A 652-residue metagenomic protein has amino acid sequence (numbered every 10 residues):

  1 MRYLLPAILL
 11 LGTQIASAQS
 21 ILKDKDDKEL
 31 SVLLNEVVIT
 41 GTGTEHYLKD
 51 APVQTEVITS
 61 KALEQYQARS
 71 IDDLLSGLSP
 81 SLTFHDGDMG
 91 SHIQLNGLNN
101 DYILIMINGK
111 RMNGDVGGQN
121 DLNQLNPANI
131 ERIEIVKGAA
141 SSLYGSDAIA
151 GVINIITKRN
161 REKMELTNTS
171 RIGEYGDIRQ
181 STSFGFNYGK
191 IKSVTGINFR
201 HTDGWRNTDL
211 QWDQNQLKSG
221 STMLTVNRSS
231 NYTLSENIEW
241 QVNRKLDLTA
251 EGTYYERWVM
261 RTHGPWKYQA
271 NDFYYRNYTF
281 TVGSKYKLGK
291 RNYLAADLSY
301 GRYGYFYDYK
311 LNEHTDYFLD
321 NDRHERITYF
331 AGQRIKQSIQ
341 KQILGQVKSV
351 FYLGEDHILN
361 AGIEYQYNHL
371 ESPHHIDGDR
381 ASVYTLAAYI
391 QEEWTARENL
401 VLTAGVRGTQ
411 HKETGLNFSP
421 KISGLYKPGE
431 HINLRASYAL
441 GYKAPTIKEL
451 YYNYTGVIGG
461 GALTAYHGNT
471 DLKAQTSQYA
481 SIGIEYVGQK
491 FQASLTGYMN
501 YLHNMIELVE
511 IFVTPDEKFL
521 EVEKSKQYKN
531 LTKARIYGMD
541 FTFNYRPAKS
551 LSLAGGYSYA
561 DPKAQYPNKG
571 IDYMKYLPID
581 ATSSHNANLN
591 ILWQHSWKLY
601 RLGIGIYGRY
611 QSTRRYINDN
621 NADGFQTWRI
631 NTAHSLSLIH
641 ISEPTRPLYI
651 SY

Functional and structural regions predicted by a protein language model:
L33-A62, H92: N-terminal periplasmic "start-of-domain" segments of outer-membrane beta-barrel proteins
D72-K110, E131: Extracytoplasmic beta-strand/coil segments of soluble accessory domains associated with Gram-negative outer-membrane
K110-K137: Short acidic/polar hinge/loop motifs at secondary-structure boundaries that mediate gating or recognition
E162-K163, R171, F186-F273: Periplasmic-side early beta-strands and strand-to-turn transitions of outer-membrane beta-barrels
N227, G332-K348, A381, A387-Y389 (+3 more regions): Outer membrane beta-barrel strand-and-loop segments of large Gram-negative receptors, especially TonB-dependent
G304, K412-N417, Y426, H431-A480 (+2 more regions): Surface-exposed extracellular loop regions of Gram-negative outer-membrane beta-barrel proteins, predominantly
R397-N399, M499-Y501, V522-R614: Gram-negative outer-membrane beta-barrel transporters
I639-Y652: Single conserved hydrophobic/aromatic residue that forms the stacking wall/gate of nucleotide- or nucleobase-binding
